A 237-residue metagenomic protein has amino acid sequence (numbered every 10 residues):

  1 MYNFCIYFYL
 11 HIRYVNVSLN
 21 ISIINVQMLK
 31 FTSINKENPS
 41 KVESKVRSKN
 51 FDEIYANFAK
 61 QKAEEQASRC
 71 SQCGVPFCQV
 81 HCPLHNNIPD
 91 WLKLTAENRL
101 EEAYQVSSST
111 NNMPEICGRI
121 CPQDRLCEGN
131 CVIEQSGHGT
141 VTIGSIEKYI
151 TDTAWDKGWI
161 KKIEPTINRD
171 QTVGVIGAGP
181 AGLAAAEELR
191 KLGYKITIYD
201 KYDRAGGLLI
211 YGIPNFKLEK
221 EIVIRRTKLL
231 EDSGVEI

Functional and structural regions predicted by a protein language model:
L19, I23-T172: Ferredoxin-type iron-sulfur electron-transfer modules and their immediate structural context
Y104-N111, I146, L209-I237: N-terminal Rossmann-like dinucleotide/flavin-binding domain of flavoprotein oxidoreductases that bind FAD/FMN
N112, G179-P180, R204: Residue-level detector of alpha-helix initiation sites
T172-I196: N-terminal Rossmann-like FAD-binding beta1-loop-alpha1 element of flavoenzymes
Y194-I210: Glycine-rich FAD pyrophosphate-binding loop
